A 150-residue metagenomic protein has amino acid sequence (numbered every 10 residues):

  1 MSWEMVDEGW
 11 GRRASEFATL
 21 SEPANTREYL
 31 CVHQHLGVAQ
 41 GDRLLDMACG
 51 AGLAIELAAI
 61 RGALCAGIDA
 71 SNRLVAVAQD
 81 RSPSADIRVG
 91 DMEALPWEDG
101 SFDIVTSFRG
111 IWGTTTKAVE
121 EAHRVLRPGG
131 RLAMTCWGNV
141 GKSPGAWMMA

Functional and structural regions predicted by a protein language model:
M1-D42, L53-L57, L74-V77, R81: Conserved class I S-adenosyl-L-methionine
H33, E56-A59, V119-H123, M149: A structural alpha-helix within SAM-dependent methyltransferase catalytic domains
R43-L95: Class I SAM-dependent methyltransferase SAM/SAH-binding core
E93-V105: A short acidic, Gly/Pro-enriched loop at the edge of an enzyme's catalytic core that lines a small-molecule cofactor
I104-K117, G138: A short SAM/SAH-binding and catalytic strip from SAM-dependent methyltransferases
K117-R131: A short glycine-rich, Lys/Arg-flanked "PGG" loop and its adjoining helix->strand segment in the class I
R131-A150: Conserved class I S-adenosyl-L-methionine
